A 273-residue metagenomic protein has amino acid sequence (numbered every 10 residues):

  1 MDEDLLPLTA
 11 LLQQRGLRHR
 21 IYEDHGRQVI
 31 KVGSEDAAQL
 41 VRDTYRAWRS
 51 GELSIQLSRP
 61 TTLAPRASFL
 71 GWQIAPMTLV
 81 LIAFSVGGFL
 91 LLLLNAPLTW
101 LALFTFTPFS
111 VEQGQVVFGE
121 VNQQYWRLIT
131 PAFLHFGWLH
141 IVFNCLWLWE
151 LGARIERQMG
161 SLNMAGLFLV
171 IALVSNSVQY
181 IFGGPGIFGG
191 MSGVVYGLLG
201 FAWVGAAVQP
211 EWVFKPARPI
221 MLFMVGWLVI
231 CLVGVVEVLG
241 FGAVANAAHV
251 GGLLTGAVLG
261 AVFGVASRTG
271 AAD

Functional and structural regions predicted by a protein language model:
D2-R15, R20-D273: A detector for small-residue-rich transmembrane helices and their helix-helix packing motifs
